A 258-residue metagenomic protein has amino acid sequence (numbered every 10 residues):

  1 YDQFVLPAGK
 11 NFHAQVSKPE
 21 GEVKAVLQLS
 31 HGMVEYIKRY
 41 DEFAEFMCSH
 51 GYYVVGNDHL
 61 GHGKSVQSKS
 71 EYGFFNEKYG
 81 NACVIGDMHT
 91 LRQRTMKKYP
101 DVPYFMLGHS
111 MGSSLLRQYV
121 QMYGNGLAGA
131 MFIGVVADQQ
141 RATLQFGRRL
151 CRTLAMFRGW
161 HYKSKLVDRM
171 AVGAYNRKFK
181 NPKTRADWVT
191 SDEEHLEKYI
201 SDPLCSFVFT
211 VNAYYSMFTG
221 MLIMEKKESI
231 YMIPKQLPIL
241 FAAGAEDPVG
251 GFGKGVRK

Functional and structural regions predicted by a protein language model:
Y1-G21: N-terminal cap/lid segment of alpha/beta-hydrolase-fold proteins
S30-E35, S110, A245-E246: Active-site glycine-rich loops that stabilize anionic/oxyanionic intermediates across multiple enzyme folds
R39-S70: Conserved alpha/beta-hydrolase
F75-M96: Alpha/beta-hydrolase active-site loop
Y99-S110: Alpha/beta-hydrolase fold nucleophile elbow
G108-Q118: Glycine-rich nucleophile elbow surrounding the catalytic serine of serine-hydrolase chemistry
L116-L204: Alpha/beta-hydrolase-fold enzymes
F241-A243: Short beta-strand/loop motif that positions the catalytic acidic residue of the alpha/beta-hydrolase fold
